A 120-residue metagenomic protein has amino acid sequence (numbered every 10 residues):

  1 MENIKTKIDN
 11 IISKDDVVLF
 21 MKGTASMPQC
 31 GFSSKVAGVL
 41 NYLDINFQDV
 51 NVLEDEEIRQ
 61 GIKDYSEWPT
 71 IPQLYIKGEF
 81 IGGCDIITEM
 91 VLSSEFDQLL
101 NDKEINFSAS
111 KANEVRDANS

Functional and structural regions predicted by a protein language model:
M1-K5, D55-R59, S93: Structural motif corresponding to alpha-helix initiation and N-cap regions
M1-V18, K111-S120: N-terminal leader/targeting and pre-domain segments
D9-N46: Local sequence-structure signature of Cys/Sec-based thiol-disulfide redox active-site neighborhoods
C30, L100-S120: Short, solvent-exposed cationic patches
N41-Q60, W68-P69: Thiol-based oxidoreductase modules, predominantly thioredoxin-like and allied folds used for disulfide exchange
Q60-P72, A109-D117: Short Fe-S-cluster ligation motifs
I76-S108: Non-catalytic, surface beta->alpha helical segment in thiol-disulfide oxidoreductase systems
